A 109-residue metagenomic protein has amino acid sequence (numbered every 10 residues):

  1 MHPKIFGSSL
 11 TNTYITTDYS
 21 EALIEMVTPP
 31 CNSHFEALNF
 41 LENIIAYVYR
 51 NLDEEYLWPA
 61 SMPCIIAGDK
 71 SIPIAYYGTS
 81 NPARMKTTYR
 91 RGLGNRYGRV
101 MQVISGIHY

Functional and structural regions predicted by a protein language model:
M1-G94, V103: Terminal catalytic/cofactor-binding subdomain
M101-H108: Histidine-centered divalent-metal-coordination microenvironment in nucleic-acid enzymes
